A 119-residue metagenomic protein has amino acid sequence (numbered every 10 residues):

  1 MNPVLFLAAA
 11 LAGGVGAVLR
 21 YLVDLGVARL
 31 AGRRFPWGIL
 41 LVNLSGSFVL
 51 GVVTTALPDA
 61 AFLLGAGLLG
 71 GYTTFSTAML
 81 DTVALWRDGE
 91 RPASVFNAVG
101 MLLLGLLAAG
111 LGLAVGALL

Functional and structural regions predicted by a protein language model:
M1-L119: Membrane-interface helix-loop junctions in multi-pass transporters/channels
